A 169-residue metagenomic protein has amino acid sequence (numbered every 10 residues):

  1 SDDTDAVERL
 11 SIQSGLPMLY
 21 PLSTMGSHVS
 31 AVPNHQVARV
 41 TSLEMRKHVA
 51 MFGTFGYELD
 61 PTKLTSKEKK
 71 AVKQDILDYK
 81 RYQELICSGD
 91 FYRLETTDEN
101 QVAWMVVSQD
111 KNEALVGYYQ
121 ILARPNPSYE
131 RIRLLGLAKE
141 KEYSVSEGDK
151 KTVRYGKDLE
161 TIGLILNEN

Functional and structural regions predicted by a protein language model:
S1-T62: Glycan-recognition surfaces
V29-L43, M105-V106, R154-N169: A broadly tuned preference for mixed-charge, low-complexity surface segments
E44-R93: Catalytic cores of secreted or luminal carbohydrate-active enzymes
A50, V116, V145: Conserved, mostly hydrophobic/aromatic
T96-A138: Carbohydrate-binding surface patches
L122-N169: C-terminal beta-sandwich/jelly-roll accessory domains of carbohydrate-active enzymes
